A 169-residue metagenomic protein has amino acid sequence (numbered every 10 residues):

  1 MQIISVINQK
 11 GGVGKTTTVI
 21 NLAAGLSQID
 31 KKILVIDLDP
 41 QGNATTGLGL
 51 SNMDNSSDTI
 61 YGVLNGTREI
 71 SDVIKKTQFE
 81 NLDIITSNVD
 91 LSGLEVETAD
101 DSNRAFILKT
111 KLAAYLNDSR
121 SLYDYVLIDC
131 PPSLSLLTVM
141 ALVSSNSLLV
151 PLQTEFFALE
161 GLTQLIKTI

Functional and structural regions predicted by a protein language model:
M1-I169: P-loop NTP-binding core
